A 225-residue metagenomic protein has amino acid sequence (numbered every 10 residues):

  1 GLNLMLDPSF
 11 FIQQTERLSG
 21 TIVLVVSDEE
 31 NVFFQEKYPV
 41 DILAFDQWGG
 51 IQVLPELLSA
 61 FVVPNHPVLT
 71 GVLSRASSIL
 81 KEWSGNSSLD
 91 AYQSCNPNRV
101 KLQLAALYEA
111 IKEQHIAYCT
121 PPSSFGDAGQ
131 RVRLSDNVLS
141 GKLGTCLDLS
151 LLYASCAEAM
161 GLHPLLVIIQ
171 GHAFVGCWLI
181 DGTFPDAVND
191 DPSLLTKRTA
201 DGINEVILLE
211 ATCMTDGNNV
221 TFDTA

Functional and structural regions predicted by a protein language model:
G1-K37: Intrinsically disordered, low-complexity Pro/Gly/Ser/Thr-rich segments with frequent PxxP/GP/PP motifs and embedded
G1-S9, G49, V206-L209, N219 (+1 more regions): Nucleic acid-processing catalytic cores of prokaryotic defense/repair systems
M5-L6, F10-R17, A91-L102, Q114 (+2 more regions): Mixed-charge, low-complexity segments
G20-I22, P39-L43, Q170-A173: Amphipathic alpha-helical scaffolding segments
E30-L69: Short beta-strand elements
L69-S140: Secondary-structure boundary elements
K101, A105, S140-L151, I169: Conserved structured core elements
L147-T224: Hydrophobic/aromatic-rich core segments of domains that either
